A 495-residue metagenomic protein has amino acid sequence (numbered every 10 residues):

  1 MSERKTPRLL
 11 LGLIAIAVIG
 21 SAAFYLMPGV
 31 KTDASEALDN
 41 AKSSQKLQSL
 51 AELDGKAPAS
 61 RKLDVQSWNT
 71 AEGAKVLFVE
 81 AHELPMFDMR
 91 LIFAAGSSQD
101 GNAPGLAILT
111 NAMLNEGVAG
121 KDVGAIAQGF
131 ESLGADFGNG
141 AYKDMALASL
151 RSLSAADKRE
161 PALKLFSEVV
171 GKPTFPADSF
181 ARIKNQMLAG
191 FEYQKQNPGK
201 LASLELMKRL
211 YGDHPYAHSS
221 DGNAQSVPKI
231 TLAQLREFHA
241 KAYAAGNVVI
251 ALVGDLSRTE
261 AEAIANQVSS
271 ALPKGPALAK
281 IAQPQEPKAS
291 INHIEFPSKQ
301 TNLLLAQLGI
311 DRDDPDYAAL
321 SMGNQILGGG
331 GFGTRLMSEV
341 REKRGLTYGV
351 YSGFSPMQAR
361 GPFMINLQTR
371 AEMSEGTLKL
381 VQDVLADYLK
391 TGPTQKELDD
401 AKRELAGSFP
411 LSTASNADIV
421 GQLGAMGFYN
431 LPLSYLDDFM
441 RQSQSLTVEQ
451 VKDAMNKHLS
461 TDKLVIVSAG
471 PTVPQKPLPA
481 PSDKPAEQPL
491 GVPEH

Functional and structural regions predicted by a protein language model:
M1-E3: Juxtamembrane low-complexity tails/linkers enriched in Ser/Thr-Pro and polybasic
K5-D136, S149-S154, E160, K164 (+3 more regions): His/Glu-rich zincin catalytic helix
S43-Q66, K208-V248, L278-P284, F409 (+1 more regions): Histidine-acidic residue clusters that define the catalytic metal-binding segment of zinc metallopeptidase domains
V79, L84-N111, V123-V170, K184 (+10 more regions): M16 family metallopeptidases and their MPP-like homologs
G117-G120, V170-D178: Short, polar/flexible loop-turn hinges at active-site or ligand-entry regions and domain interfaces
A127, A181, P228, R236 (+4 more regions): Generic structural signal for individual residues within well-ordered alpha-helical segments across diverse proteins
F191: N-terminal glycine-/lysine-enriched basic segments
H458-D462: Short segments within alpha-helical structural elements
